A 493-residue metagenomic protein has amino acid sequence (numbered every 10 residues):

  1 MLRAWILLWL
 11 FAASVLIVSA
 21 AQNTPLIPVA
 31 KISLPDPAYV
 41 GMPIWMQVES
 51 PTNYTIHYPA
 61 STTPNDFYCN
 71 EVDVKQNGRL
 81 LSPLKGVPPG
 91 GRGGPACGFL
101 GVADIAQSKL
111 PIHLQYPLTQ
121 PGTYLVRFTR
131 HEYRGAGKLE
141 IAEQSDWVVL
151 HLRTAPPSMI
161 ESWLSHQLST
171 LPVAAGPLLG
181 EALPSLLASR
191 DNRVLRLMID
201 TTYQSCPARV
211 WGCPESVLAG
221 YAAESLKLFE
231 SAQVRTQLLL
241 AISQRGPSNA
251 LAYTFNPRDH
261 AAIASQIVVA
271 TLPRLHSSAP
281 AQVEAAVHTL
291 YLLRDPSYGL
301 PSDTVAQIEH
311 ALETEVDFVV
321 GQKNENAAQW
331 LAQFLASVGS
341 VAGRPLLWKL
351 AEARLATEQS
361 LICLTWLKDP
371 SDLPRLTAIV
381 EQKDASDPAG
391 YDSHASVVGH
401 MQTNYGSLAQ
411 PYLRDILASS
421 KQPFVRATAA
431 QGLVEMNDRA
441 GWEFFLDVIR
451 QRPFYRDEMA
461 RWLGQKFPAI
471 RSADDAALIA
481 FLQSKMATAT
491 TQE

Functional and structural regions predicted by a protein language model:
W5-L16: Bacterial N-terminal signal peptides
V18-A21: Boundary at the C-terminal end of the N-terminal hydrophobic targeting segment
N23-I32, P37-W45, E49-H113, P121-R130 (+1 more regions): Contiguous segments within soluble domain cores/interaction surfaces
P117, H131-K138: Short acidic/polar inter-strand loop motif in beta-rich domains
Q144-L178: Low-complexity, Pro/Ser/Thr- and charge-rich linker/hinge segments at domain boundaries
G180-A188, L197-L228, T236-A262, P273 (+10 more regions): Structural detector for internal amphipathic alpha-helices that build alpha-solenoid repeat scaffolds
A264-V268, P301, V305, E309 (+4 more regions): Core helices of alpha-solenoid repeat scaffolds
V269-H276, E309-G321, W348-E352, T377-P388 (+3 more regions): HEAT/HEAT-like alpha-solenoid repeats
